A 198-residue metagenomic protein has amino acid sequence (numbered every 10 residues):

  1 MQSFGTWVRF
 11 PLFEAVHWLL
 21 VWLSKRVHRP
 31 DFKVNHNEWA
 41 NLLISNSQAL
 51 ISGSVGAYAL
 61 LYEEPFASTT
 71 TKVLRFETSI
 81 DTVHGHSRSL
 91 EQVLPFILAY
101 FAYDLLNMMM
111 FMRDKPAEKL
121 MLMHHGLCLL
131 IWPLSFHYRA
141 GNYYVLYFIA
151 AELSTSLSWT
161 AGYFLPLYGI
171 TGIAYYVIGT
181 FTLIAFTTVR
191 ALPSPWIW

Functional and structural regions predicted by a protein language model:
M1-A150, F164-W198: Membrane-helix and juxtamembrane interface regions of eukaryotic multi-pass membrane proteins
I149, S154-W159: Functional transmembrane alpha-helices
